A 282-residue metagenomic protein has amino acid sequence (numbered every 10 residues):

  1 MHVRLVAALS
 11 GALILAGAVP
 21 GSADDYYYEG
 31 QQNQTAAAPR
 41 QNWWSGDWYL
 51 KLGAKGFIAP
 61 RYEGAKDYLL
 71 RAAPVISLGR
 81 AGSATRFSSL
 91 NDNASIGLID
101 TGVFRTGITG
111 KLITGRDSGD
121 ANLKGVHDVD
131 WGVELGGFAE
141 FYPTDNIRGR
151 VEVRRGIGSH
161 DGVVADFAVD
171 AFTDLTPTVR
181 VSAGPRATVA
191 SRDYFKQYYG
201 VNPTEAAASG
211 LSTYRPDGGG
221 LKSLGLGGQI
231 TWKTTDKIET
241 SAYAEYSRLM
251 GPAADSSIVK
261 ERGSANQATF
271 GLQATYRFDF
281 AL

Functional and structural regions predicted by a protein language model:
M1-S45, A65, F280-L282: Cleavable N-terminal export/targeting peptides
D25, G82-S83, I157-D166, D170-S264 (+1 more regions): Outer-membrane beta-barrel transmembrane domain signature
A36-W48, E63-K66, G82-F104, N146 (+3 more regions): Short loop/turn motifs that connect adjacent beta-strands in outer-membrane beta-barrel proteins
W48, I58, Y68-P74, V129-L135 (+3 more regions): Residues that define the transmembrane beta-barrel architecture of outer-membrane proteins
W48-A54, P74, F104-I108, G149-V151 (+5 more regions): Transmembrane beta-strands of outer-membrane beta-barrel proteins
L52-F57, G115-S118, D130, P143-R150 (+2 more regions): Flexible, solvent-exposed coil segments and beta strand-coil junctions, predominantly the extracellular/periplasmic
L52-P60, T85-N93, L112, D120-K124 (+2 more regions): Transmembrane beta-strand segments that form the barrel wall of outer-membrane beta-barrel proteins
K55-F57, S77-G79, G97, F138-E140 (+5 more regions): Transmembrane beta-barrel domains of outer membrane proteins
